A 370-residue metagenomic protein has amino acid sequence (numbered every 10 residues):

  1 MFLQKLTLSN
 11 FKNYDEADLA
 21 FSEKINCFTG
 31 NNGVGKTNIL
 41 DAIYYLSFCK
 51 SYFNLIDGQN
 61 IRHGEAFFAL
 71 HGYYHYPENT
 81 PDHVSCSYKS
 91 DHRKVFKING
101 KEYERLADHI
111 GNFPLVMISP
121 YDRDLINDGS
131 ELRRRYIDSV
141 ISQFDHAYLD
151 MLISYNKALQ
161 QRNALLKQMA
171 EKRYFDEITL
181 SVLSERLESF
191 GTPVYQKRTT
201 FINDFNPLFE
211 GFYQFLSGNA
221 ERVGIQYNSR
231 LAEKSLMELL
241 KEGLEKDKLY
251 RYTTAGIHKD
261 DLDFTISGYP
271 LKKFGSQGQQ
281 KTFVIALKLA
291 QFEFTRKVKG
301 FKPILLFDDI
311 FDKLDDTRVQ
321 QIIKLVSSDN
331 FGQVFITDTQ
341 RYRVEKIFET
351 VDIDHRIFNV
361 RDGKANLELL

Functional and structural regions predicted by a protein language model:
M1-N31, Y174-L306, K313, T317 (+3 more regions): Conserved NTPase motor "head" modules and their coupling/switch loops across ABC/AAA+ ATPases, GTPases, and GHKL ATPases
K36: Conserved lysine of the Walker
I43, I357-F358: Conserved short hydrophobic beta-strand within the ABC ATPase nucleotide-binding domain
Y45-I56, A290-V298: Post-Walker A helix-loop "phosphate-sensing" segment adjacent to the P-loop in P-loop NTPases
F48-I126, S130-L132, I141-F144, Y148 (+2 more regions): Nucleotide-state sensing region of NTPase/ATPase domains
G72, Q333-Q340: Structural recognition of the conserved hydrophobic beta-strand(s) that form the central parallel beta-sheet of P-loop
A107-E185, S189, G363, L367-E368: A conserved P-loop NTPase coupling/switch region
